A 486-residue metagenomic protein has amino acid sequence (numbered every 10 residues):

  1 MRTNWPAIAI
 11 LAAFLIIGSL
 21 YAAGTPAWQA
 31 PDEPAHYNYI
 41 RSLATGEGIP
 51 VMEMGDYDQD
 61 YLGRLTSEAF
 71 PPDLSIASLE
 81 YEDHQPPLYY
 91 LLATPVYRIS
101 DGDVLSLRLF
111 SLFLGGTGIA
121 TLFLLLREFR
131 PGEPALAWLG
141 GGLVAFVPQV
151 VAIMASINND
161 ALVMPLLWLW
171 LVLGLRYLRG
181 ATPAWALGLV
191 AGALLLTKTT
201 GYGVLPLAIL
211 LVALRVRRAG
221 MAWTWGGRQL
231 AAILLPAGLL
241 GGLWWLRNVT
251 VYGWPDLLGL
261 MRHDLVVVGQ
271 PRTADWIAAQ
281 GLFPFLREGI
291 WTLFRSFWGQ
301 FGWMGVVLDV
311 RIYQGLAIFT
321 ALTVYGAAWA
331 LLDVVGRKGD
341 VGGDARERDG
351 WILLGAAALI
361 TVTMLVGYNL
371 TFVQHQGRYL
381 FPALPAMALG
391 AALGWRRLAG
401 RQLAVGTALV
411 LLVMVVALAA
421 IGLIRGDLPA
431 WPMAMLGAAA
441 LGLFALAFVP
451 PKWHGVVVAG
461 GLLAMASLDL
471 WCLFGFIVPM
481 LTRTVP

Functional and structural regions predicted by a protein language model:
R41-R108, L265-Q314: Interfacial juxtamembrane loops and adjacent helix segments that form the catalytic/substrate-binding surfaces
D103-R130, L169: Transmembrane-helix motifs of polytopic, lipid-linked glycan transferases
L105, L122-F146, M164: Transmembrane-helix signature of polytopic, membrane-embedded enzymes that assemble or transfer cell-envelope glycans
R127-R130, W170-A186, L194, V216: Membrane-interface transmembrane helices that cradle and orient dolichyl/undecaprenyl
R176, V204-G238, M261: Perimembrane helix-loop-helix junctions
A184-T199, V204-L205, P236, M414-V416: Membrane-interface alpha helices of multi-pass inner-membrane proteins
F285, M304, L308-A317, R401-P486: Transmembrane helical bundles and short interhelical boundary loops of multi-pass, membrane-embedded
R295-E347, A438-V449: Hydrophobic, aromatic-rich transmembrane alpha-helices and their immediate juxtamembrane boundary segments
